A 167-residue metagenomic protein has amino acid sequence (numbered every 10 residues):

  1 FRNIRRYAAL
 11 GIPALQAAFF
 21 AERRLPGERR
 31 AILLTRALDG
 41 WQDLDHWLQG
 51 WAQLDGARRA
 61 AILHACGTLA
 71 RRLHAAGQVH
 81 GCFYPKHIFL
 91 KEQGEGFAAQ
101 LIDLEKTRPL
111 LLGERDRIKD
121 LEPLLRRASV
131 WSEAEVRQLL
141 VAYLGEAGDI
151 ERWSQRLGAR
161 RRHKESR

Functional and structural regions predicted by a protein language model:
F1-L44, A65-A76, H80: Conserved ATP-binding subdomain of kinase catalytic cores across diverse folds
P13, W51-A52, R117-D120: Glycine-rich, phosphate-binding/catalytic loops in enzymes
D43-L54: AlphaC helix of the protein kinase catalytic domain
R59-L63: Short alpha-helical scaffold element within the canonical Hanks-type protein kinase domain
H80-G81, G113: Short, surface-exposed helix-loop/turn micro-motifs enriched in polar/charged residues
F83-L90: Hydrophobic residue at the +6 position relative to the catalytic HRD Asp in the kinase catalytic loop
L90-G96: Activation-loop N-terminal segment of eukaryotic-like protein kinases
F97-E165: C-lobe/activation-segment region of protein kinase-like
